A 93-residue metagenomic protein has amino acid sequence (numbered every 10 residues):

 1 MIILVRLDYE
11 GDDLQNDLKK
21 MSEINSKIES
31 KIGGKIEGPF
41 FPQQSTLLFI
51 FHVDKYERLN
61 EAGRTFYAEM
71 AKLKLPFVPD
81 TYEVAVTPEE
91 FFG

Functional and structural regions predicted by a protein language model:
M1-R64, L75-G93: Short S/T/G/P-rich N-terminal loop/turn motif that feeds into the first structured element of a domain
M70-L73: Outer-membrane beta-barrel domain signature
